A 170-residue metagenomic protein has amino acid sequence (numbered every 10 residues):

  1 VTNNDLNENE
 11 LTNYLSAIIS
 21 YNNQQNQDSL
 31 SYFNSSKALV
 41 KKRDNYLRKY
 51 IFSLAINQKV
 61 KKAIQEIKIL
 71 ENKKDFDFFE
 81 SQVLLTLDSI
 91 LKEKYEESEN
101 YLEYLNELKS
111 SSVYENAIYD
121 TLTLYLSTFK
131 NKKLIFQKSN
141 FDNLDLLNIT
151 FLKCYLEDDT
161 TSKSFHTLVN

Functional and structural regions predicted by a protein language model:
V1-T2, D28-S35, V60-K74, Y95-K109 (+2 more regions): Alpha-helical repeat scaffolds
V1-Y50, I56, I64-Q65, D77: N-terminal leader/linker segments that initiate helical-solenoid repeat arrays
D5-N13, V40-L47, K74-L84, E97 (+4 more regions): Generic helix N-cap/helix-start motif at coil->alpha-helix transitions
I18-Y21, K92-E93, L152-Y155, N170: Long, low-complexity, polar and repeat-rich extracellular regions of very large Gram-negative surface proteins
I19, F52-S53, D88, L122 (+2 more regions): Residue-level signature for tetratricopeptide repeat
N23, N57, K92, T128-N131 (+1 more regions): Structural motif corresponding to the intra-repeat A-B loop/turn of tetratricopeptide repeats
I51-I56, I67-N72, D120: Alpha-helical adaptor scaffolds
